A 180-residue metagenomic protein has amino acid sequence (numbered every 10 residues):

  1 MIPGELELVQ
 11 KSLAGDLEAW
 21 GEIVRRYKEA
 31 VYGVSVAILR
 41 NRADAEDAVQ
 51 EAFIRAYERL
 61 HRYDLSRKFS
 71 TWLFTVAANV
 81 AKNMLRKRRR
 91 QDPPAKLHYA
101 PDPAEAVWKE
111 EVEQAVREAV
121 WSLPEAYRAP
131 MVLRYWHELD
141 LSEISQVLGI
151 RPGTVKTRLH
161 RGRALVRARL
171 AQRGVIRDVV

Functional and structural regions predicted by a protein language model:
K11, L97, A104, W108-E110 (+5 more regions): C-terminal edge and immediately downstream basic/flexible tail or linker adjoining helix-turn-helix-like DNA-binding
L13-A14, R40-N41, E51-K68, K87-R90: Sigma70-family region 2
L13-E22, Y32-E51, P152, V175-V180: Short, charged helix-capping/linker segments at alpha-helix termini
V24-R42, R59, V120, D140 (+2 more regions): Amphipathic, Lys/Arg- and hydrophobic-enriched alpha-helical face
Y27, A48, R158-R161, L165: Residues within the DNA-recognition helix of helix-turn-helix
G33, D47-I54, R67-N79: Structural recognition of an alpha-helix C-terminal capping motif at a helix-to-coil junction
E58-L65, T75-A95, K109, R161: Arg/Lys-rich amphipathic alpha helix in sigma70-family domain 2
P130-R134: A short pre-motif secondary-structure segment
